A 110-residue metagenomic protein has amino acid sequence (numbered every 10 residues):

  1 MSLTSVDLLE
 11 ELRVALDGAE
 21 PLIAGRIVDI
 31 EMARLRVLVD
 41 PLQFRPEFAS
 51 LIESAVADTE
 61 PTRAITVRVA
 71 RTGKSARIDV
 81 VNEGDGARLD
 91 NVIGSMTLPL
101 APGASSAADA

Functional and structural regions predicted by a protein language model:
M1, M32, R36-V39: Conserved micro-motifs of the catalytic ATP-binding
S2-D17: A conserved beta-strand-to-alpha-helix junction within the catalytic ATP-binding
L8, F44-R45: A residue-level detector for a conserved hydrophobic packing site within the catalytic ATP-binding domain
E20-I30: Short conserved segments within the C-terminal catalytic ATPase subdomain
R34-R36, G73-R77: A generic structural signal for beta-strand entry/edge sites
A49-A57: Conserved polar catalytic motif of the HATPase_c/GHKL fold
T62-K74, V81: Short beta-strand/loop element within the Bergerat-fold HATPase_c
R77-D109: Glycine-rich/acidic phosphate-handling loop/turn and adjacent ATP-lid/helix of nucleotide-binding kinase/ATPase domains
